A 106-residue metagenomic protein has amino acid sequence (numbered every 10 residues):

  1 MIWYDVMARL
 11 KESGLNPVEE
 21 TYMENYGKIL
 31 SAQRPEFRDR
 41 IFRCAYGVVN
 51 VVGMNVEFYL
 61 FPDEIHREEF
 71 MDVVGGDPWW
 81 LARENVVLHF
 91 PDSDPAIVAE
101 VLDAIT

Functional and structural regions predicted by a protein language model:
W3-D77: Short, solvent-exposed recognition patches
E68-T106: A short, solvent-exposed beta-edge/loop patch
